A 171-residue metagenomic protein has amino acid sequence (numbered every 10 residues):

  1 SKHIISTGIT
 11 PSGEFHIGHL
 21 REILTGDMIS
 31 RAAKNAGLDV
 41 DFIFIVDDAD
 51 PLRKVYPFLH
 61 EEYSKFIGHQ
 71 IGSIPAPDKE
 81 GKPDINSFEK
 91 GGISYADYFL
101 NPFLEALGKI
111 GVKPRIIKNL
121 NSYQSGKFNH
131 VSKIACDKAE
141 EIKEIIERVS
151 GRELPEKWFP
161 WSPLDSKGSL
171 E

Functional and structural regions predicted by a protein language model:
S1-I142: N-terminal Rossmann-like or analogous alpha/beta NTP/dinucleotide-binding catalytic cores that position adenine
D137-E171: Cys/His-rich short segments
